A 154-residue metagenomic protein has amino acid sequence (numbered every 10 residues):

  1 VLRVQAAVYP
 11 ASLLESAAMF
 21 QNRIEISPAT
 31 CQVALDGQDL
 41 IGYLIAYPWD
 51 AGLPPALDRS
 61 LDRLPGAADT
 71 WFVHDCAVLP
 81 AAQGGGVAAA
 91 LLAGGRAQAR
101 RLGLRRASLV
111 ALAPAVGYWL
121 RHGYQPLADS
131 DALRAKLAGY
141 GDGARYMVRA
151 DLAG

Functional and structural regions predicted by a protein language model:
V1-A7, G154: A short, well-structured alpha-helix characteristic of acyl/acetyltransferase catalytic modules
P10-I41, I45-R63: Active-site rim helix/loop that mediates acceptor-substrate recognition in acyltransferases
A29-C31, G141-V148: Short hydrophobic/aromatic beta-strand or adjacent loop that forms the aromatic wall/cage of a ligand/substrate-binding
Y43-A77, Q83, S130-G143: Conserved acyl-donor/pantetheine-binding loop and adjacent beta-alpha core of acyl/acetyltransferases and related
V78, G84-A97: Conserved acetyl-CoA-binding loop-helix of GNAT-fold acetyltransferases
L92, A97-L112: Conserved GNAT acetyl-CoA-binding A-motif
R101, A113-G139: Conserved active-site alpha-helix within GNAT-family acetyltransferase domains
